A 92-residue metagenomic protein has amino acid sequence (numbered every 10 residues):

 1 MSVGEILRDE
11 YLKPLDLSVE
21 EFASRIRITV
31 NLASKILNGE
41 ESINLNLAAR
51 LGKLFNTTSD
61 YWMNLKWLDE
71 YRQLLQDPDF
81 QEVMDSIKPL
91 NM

Functional and structural regions predicted by a protein language model:
M1-L17, N64: A short, Lys/Arg-rich alpha-helix, primarily the initiator
L12, A23, G52: The alpha-helix within a helix-turn-helix
D16-K35: Short alpha-helical DNA-recognition segment
T29, E40, F55, K66-D69: The DNA-recognition helices of helix-turn-helix-type DNA-binding domains
V30, A49, K53, S59-Y61: Peripheral/terminal regions associated with large enzymatic or DNA-binding modules
E40-L54: Short, basic-rich loop-to-helix N-cap that marks the start of a DNA-contacting helix
M63-M92: Short, charged recognition helix plus adjacent turn of helix-turn-helix-like nucleic-acid-binding domains
